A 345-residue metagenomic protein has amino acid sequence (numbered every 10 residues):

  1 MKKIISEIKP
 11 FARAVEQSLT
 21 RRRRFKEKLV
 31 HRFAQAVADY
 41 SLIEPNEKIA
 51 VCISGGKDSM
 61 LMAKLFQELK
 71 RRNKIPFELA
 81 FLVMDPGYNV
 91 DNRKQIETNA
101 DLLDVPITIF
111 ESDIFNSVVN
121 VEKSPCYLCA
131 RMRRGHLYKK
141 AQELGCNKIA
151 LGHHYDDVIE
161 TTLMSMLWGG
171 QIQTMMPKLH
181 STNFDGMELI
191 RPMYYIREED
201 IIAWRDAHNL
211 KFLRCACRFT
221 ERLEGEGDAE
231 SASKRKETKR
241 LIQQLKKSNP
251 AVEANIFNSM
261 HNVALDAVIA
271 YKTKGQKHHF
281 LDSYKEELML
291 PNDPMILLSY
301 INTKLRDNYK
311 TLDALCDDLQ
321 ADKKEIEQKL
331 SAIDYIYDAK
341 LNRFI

Functional and structural regions predicted by a protein language model:
K2-M164, W168-I172, M176-H180, E199-A203 (+1 more regions): ATP-dependent adenylation/nucleotidyltransferase module used to activate substrates
L79, D157-E237, L241: Catalytic subdomain that performs nucleotidyl-dependent activation
M132-L144, K178-F184, T238-S259: Short, basic, helix/turn surface patches
L210-Y284: The feature marks non-catalytic terminal segments
K285-D307, T311: N-terminal acidic leader/helix
L315-C316: Short alpha-helical "recognition helix" segments of helix-turn-helix
A321-I336: Short acidic, Pro/Gly- and aromatic-enriched capping/linker segments at domain boundaries
